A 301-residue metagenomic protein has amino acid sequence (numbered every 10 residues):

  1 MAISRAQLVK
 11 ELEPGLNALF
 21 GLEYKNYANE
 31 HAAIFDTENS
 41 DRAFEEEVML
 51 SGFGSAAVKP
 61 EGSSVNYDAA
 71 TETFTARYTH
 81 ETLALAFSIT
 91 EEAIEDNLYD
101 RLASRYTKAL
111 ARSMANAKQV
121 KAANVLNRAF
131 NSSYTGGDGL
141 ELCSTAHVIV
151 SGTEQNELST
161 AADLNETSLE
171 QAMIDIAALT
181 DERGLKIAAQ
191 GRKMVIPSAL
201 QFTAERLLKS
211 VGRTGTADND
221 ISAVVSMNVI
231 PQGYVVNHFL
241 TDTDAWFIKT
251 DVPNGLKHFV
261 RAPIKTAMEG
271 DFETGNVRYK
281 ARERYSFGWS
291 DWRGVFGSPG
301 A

Functional and structural regions predicted by a protein language model:
M1-Y27: N-terminal alpha-helical "arm" segments
A2-K10, C143-E182, A188-K193, A199-A301: Sequence/fold signature of self-assembling virion shell proteins
G21-Y27, N39, A117-V125, S168-I176 (+1 more regions): Charged, low-complexity, helix-prone segments enriched in Lys/Glu/Asp/Gln
K25-L83: Assembly/oligomerization interface modules of large self-assembling protein complexes
T75-A76, E182-G184: A generic local secondary-structure boundary/capping motif
T75-S133, M194, Y279-A281: Long, contiguous amphipathic alpha-helices that act as assembly "spine/axial" helices in icosahedral shell and virion
D100-R105, R112-D175: Alpha-helical scaffold segments that mediate packing/assembly in large oligomeric complexes
